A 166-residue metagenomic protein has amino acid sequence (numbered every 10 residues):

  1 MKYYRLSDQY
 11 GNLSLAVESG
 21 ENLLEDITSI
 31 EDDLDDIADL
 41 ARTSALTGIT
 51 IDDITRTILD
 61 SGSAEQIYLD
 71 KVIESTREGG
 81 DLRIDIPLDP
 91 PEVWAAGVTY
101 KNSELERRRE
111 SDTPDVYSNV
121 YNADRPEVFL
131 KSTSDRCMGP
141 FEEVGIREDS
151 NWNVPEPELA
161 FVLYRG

Functional and structural regions predicted by a protein language model:
M1, Q9, I49-G166: Active-site microenvironments in enzyme catalytic cores
K2-L46, T55: Gly/serine-rich nucleotide phosphate-binding loop at the start of the catalytic core of nucleotide/ADP-ribose-handling
